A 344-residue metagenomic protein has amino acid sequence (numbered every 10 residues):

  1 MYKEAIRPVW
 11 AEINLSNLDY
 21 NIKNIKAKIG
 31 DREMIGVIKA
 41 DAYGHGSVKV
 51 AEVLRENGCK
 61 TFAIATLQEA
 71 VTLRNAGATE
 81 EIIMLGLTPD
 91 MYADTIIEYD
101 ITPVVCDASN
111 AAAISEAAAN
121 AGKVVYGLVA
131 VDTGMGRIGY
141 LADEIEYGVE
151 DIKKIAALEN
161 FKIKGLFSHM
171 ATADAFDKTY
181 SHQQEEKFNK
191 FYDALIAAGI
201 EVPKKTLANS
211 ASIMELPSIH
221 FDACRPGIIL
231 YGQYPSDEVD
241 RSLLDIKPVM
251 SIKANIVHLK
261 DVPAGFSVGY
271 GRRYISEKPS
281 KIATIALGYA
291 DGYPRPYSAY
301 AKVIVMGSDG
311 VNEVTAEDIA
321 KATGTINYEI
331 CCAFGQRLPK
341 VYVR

Functional and structural regions predicted by a protein language model:
M1-T102, A108, K162, K340-R344: A charged N-terminal "starter" segment
I6-R7, A40-H45, E52-V53, E116-N120 (+3 more regions): Active-site loop/helix belt of alpha/beta enzymes
I25, A70-V71, D90, A112-A117 (+1 more regions): Active-site-adjacent beta->alpha loops and helix N-cap segments on the catalytic face of soluble alpha/beta enzymes
E33-I35, K60-T61, E81-I83, D100-T102 (+5 more regions): Structural preference for beta-strand elements that scaffold enzyme active sites
V71-G77, S236-I246, A320-T323, N327: C-terminal helical cap(s) of enzyme catalytic domains, especially alpha/beta-barrels
E80, Y99, M250-N255, F266 (+2 more regions): A generic structural signal for short beta-strands and their flanking turns/coil linkers
T102-A112, E144-E150: Glycine-rich anion/phosphate-binding loops
D261-R344: C-terminal accessory subdomain/extension
